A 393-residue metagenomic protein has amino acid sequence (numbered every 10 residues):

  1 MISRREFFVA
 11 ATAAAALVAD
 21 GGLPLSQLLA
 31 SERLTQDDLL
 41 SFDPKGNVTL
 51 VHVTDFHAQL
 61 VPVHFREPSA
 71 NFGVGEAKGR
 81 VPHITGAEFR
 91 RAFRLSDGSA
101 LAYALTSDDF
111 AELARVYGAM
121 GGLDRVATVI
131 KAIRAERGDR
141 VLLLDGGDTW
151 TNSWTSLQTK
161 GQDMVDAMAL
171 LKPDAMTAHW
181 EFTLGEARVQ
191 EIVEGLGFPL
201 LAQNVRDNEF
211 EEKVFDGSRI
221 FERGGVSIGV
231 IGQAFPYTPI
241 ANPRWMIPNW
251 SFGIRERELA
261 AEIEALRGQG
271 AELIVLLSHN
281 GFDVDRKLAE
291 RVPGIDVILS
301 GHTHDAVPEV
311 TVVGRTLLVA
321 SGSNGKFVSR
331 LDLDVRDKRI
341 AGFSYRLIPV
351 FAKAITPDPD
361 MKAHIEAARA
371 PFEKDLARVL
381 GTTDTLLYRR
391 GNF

Functional and structural regions predicted by a protein language model:
I2-T356, D360: Acidic, metal/ion-coordinating pockets
T356-F393: Hard-cation-handling environments
